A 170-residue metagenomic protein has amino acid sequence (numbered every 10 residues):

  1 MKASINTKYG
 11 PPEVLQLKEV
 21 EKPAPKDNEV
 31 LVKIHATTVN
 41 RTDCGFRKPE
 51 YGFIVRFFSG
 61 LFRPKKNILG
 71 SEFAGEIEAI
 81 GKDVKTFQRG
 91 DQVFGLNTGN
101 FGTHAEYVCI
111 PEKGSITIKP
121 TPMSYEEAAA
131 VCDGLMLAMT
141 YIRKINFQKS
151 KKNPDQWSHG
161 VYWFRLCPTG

Functional and structural regions predicted by a protein language model:
K2, E29-L31, K152: Residues that mark the start of a beta-strand
G10-L17, R41-T42: Short N-terminal binding/cap micro-motifs at the start of the first secondary-structure element
E21-T38, Y51-N100: Glycine-rich beta-strand-centered segment in the early N-terminal region that forms part of a ligand/cofactor-binding
T42-K48: Cytochrome P450 core scaffold surrounding the K-helix E-X-X-R motif and the conserved "meander" helix-loop region
G60-R63, S71-E72, A79, T86 (+1 more regions): NAD(P)H dinucleotide-binding glycine-rich loop of Rossmann-like/cofactor-binding domains, especially the beta1-alpha1
H159, C167: N-terminal Rossmann NAD(P)H-binding glycine-rich loop of SDR-like oxidoreductase domains
F164: Residues forming the Rossmann-fold NAD(P)(H) cofactor-binding site
G170: Aromatic pocket-lining residues of Rossmann-like dinucleotide-binding sites
